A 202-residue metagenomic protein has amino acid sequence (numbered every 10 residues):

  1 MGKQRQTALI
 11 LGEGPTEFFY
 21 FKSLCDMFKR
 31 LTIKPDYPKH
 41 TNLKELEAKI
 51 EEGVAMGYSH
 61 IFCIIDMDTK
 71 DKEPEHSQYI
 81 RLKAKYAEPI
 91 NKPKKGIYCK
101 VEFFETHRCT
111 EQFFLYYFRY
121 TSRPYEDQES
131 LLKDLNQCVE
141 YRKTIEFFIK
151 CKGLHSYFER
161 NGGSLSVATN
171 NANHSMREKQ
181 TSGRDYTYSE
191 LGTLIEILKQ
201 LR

Functional and structural regions predicted by a protein language model:
M1-R5, F18-Y37, E47-H60, D68-R202: C-terminal accessory helical subdomains adjacent to catalytic cores in phosphodiester- and nucleotide-handling enzymes
T7-L11: Conserved beta-strand elements of the Class I
G12-E17: Short glycine-enriched loops at secondary-structure junctions
H40-L43: Eukaryotic endosomal/vacuolar membrane-trafficking regulators centered on PX-domain-mediated PI3P pathways
